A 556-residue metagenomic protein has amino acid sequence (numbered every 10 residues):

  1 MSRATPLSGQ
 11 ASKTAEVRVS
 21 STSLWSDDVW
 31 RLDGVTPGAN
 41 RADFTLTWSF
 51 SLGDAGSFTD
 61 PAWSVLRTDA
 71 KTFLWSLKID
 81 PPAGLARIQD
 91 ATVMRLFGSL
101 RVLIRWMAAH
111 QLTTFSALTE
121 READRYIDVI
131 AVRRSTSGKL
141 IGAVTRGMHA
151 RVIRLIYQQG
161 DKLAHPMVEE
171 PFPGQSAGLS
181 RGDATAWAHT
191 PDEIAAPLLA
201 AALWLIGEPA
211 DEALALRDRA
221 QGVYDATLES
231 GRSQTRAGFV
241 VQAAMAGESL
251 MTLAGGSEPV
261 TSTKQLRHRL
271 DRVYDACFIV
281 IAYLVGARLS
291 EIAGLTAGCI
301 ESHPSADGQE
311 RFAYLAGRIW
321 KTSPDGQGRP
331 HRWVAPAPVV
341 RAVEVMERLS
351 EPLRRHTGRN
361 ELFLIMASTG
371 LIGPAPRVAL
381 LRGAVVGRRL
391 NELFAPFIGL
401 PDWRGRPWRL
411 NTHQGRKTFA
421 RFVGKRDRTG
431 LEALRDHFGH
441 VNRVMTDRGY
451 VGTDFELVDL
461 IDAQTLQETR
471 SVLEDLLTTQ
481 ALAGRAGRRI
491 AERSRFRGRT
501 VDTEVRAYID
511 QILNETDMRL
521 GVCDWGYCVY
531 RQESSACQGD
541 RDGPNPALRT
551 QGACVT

Functional and structural regions predicted by a protein language model:
M1-W30, V35, H165-V273, V280 (+8 more regions): Acidic, low-complexity interaction regions
N40-G84: N-terminal DNA-binding module of tyrosine recombinases/phage integrases
G84-P166, D271-D275, A282-R288, G294-T296: Non-catalytic DNA-binding core/recognition domains of DNA-processing enzymes
S99, L103-W106, I156-Q159, A201 (+12 more regions): Generic, well-ordered alpha-helical scaffold segments in large soluble proteins
T263-R267, D275-I279, V285-S305, A316 (+1 more regions): Internal mixed beta-strand/loop scaffold within catalytic domains of large alpha/beta enzymes
Y274-A276, R404-G424: Short basic/aromatic active-site micro-motif
A297-E347, R409, D427-V472: Catalytic or ion-translocation cores adjacent to nucleophile or general acid/base/metal-coordination motifs in diverse
P324-V345, L362-L390: C-terminal catalytic core of Y-nucleophile DNA break-rejoin enzymes
